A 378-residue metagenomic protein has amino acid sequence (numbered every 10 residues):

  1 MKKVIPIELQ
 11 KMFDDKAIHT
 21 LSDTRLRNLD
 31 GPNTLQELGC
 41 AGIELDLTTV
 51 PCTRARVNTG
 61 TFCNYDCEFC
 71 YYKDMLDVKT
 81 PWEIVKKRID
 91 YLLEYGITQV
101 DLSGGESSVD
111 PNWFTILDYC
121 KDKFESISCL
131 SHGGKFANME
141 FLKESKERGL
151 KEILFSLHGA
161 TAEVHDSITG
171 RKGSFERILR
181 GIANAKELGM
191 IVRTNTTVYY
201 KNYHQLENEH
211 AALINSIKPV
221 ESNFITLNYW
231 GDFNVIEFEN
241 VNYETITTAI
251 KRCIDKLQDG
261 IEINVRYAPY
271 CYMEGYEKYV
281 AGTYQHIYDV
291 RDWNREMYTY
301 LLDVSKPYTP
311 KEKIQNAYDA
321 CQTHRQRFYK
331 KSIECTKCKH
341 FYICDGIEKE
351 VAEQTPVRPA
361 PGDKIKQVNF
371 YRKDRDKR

Functional and structural regions predicted by a protein language model:
M1-D74, P310-D319: N-terminal pre-core extensions flanking Radical SAM catalytic domains
K2-Q10, R171-A183, E187-D319: Radical SAM enzyme [4Fe-4S]-AdoMet core and its adjacent flexible, acidic and glycine-rich loops/tails across
C52-N58, I261-E262, L302-V304, D319-I333: Short, intrinsically disordered, charge-biased short linear motifs at domain edges
R54-N58, K73-W82, G96-D110, F124-A137 (+5 more regions): Core AdoMet radical
D66, C70, A317-I365: Cysteine-cluster motifs in flexible loop/terminal segments that predominantly coordinate metals
Y91-V109, V357-R378: Short Fe-S-cluster ligation motifs
L93-E94, D122, K143-G149, K186-E187 (+1 more regions): Acidic (Asp/Glu)-rich catalytic clusters
W113-L117, N138-K146, H204-A212: Distinct, well-ordered alpha-helical segments
